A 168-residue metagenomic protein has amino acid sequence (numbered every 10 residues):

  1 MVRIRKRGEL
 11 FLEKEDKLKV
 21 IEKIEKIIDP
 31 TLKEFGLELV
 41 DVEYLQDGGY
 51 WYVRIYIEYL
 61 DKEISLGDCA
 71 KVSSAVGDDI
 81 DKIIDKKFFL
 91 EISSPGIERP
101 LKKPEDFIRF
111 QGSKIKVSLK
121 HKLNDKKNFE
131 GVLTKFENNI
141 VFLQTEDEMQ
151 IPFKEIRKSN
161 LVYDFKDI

Functional and structural regions predicted by a protein language model:
M1-I168: Short Lys/Arg-rich amphipathic alpha-helical segments
